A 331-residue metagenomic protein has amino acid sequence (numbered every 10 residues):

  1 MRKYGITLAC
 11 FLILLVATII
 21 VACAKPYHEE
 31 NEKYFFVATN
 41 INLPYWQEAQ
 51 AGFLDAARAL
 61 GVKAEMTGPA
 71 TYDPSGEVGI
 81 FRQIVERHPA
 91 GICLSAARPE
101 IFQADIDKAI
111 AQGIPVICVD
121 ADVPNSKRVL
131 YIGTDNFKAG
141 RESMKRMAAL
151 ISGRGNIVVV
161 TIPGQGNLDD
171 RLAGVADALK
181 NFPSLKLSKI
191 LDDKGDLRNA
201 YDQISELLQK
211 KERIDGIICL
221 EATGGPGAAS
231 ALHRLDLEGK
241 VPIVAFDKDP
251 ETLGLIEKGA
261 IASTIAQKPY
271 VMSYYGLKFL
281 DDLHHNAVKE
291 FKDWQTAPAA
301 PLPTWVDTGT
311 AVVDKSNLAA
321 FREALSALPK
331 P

Functional and structural regions predicted by a protein language model:
M1-K33, R58, D107-I114, K330-P331: Short, low-complexity disordered leader/linker segments with a strong preference for bacterial N-terminal type II
C23, E30, N167, A178 (+2 more regions): Hinge/cleft segment of the Venus flytrap/periplasmic-binding protein
V37-A51, M66-G76, R98, A121 (+6 more regions): Hinge/beta->alpha junction and helix N-cap segments in small-molecule ligand-binding domains
A64, G113-V116, L187: Hydrophobic beta-strand scaffold residues
V85, G91-I110, V175, D193-L255: Hydrophobic alpha-helical
V85, M147-S152, L208, G276-V288: Short, hydrophobic alpha-helical segments
E100-K138, A149-L150, N156, D249-E257 (+1 more regions): Flexible loop/hinge segments that line or gate small-molecule binding clefts
E221-A229, E257, Q267-H285: Extracellular/periplasmic ligand-binding modules, especially the Venus flytrap/periplasmic-binding
